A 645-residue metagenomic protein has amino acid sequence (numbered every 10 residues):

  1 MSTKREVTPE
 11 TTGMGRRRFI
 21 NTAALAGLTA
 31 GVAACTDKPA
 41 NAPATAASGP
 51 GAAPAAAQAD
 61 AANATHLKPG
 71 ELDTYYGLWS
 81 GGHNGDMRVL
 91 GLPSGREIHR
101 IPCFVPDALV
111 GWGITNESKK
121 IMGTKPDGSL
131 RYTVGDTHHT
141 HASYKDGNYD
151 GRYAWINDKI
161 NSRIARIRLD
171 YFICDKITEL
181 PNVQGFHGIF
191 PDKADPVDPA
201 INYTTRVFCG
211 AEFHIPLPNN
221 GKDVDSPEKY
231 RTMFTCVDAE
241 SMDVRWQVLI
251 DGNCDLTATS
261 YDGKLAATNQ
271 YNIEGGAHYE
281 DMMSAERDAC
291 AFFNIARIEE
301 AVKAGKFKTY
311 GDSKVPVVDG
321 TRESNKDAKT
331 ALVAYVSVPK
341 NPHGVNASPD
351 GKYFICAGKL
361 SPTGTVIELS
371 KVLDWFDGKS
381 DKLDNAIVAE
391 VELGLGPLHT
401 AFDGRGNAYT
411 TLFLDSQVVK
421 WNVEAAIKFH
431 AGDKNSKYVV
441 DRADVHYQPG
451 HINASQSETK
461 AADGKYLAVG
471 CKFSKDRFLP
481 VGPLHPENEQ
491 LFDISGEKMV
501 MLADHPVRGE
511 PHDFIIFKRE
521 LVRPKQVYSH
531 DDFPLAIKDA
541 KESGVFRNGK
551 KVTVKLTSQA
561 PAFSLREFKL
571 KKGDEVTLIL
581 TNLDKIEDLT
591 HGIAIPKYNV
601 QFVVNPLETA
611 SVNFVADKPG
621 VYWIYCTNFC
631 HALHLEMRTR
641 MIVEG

Functional and structural regions predicted by a protein language model:
M1-R18, T22-V32: N-terminal secretory signal peptides
P39, P43-G544, N613: Predominantly soluble domains enriched in secretory-pathway, periplasmic, or organellar proteins
H83, S94, I160, L169-Y171 (+9 more regions): A mature extracytoplasmic/lumenal domain signature
K176-I177, I579-T609, A632-T639: Histidine- and aromatic-enriched segments that form or immediately flank copper-ligand environments
F546-K572: N-terminal edge beta-strand
L565-F568, N599-V603, N613: Beta-strand-rich interaction surfaces with strong enrichment in secreted/lumenal proteins
V604-G645: Extracellular/periplasmic metallocenter environments
